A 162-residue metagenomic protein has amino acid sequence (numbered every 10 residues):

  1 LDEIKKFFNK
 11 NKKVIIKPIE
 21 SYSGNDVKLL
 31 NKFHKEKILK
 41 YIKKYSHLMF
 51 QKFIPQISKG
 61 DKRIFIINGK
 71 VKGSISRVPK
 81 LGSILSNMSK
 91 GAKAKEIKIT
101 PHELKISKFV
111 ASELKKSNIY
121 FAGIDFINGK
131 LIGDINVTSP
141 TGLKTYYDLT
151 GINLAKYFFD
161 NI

Functional and structural regions predicted by a protein language model:
D2, N9-K13, I19-L114: Phosphate-binding site of ATP-dependent enzymes
K13-K17, K144-Y147: Short, structured secondary-structure boundary patches
I16-I19, I124-F126: Short beta-strand
K95-I162: ATP-dependent carboxylate activation and anion-phosphoryl transfer catalytic cores that bind Mg-ATP to form
